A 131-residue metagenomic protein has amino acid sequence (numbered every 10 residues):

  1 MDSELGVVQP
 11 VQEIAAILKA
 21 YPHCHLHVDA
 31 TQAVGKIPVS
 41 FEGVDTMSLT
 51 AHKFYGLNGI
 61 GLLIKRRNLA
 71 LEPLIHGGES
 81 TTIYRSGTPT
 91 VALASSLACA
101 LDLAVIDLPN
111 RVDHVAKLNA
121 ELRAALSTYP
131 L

Functional and structural regions predicted by a protein language model:
M1-L131: Pyridoxal 5′-phosphate
